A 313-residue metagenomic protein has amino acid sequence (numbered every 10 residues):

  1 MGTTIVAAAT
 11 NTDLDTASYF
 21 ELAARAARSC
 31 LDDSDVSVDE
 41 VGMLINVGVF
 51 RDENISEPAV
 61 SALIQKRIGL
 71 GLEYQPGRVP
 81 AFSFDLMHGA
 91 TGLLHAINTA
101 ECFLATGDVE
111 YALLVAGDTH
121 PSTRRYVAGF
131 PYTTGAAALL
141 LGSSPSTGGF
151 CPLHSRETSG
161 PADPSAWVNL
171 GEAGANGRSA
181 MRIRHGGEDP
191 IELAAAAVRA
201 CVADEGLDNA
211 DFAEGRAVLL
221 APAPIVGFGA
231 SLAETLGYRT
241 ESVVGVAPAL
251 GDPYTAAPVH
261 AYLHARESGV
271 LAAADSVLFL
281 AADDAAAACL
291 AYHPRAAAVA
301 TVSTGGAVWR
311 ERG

Functional and structural regions predicted by a protein language model:
M1-E21, Y126-E192, A196, A200 (+1 more regions): Condensing-enzyme catalytic core mediating Claisen C-C bond formation in acyl metabolism
M1-V60, I68, N169-G215, G227-L232 (+2 more regions): Conserved active-site "lid/cap" helical segment
A7-A9, V47, A116-D118, S143-S144 (+3 more regions): Fold-independent oxyanion-binding glycine-rich loops and adjacent beta-strand/coil segments at enzyme active sites
F20, F50-A59, L63, V79-A105 (+1 more regions): Claisen-condensing/thiolase-fold acyl-transfer catalytic domains that form or cleave C-C bonds in fatty acid
E40-M43, Y111, R216-V218, S276: Structural motif
K66-Q75: Glycine-/small-residue-rich beta-strand-loop submotif within the FAD-binding core of flavoenzymes
D108-A136: Flexible, glycine-rich active-site loops centered on histidine and acidic residues that chelate a metal or position
